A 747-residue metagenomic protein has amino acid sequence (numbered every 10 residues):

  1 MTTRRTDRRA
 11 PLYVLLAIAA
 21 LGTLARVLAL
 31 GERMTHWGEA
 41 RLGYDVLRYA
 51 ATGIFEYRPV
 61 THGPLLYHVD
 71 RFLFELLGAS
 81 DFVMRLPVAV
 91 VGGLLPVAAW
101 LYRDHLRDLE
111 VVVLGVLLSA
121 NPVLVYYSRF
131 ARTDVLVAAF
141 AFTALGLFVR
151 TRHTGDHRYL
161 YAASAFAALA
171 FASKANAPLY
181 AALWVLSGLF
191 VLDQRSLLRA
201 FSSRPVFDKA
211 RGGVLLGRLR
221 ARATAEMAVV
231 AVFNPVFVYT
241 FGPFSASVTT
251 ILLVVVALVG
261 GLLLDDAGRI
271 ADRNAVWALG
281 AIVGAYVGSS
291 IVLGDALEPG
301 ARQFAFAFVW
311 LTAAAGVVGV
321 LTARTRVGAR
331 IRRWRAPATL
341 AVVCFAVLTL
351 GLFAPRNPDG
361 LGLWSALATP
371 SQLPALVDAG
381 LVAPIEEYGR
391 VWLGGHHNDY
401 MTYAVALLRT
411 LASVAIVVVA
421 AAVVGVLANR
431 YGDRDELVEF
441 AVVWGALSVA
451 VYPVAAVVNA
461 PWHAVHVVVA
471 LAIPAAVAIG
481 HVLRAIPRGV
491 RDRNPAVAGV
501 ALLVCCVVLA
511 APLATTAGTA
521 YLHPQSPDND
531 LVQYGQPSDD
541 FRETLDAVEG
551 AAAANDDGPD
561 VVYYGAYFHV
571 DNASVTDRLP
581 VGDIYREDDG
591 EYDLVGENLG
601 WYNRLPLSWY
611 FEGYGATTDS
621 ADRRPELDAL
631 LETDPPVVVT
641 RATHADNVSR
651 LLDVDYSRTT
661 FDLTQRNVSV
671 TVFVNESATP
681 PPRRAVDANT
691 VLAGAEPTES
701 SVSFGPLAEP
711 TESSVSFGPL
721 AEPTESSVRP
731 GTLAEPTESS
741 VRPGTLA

Functional and structural regions predicted by a protein language model:
M1-A275, G280-G362, A383-V490, G518: Membrane-integral, polyisoprenol-dependent glycosyltransferases of the GT-C/oligosaccharyltransferase superfamily
L94, V123-L124, A168, A175-A177 (+4 more regions): Solvent-exposed loop/turn segments at secondary-structure junctions within structured extracellular/periplasmic domains
V342-A346, A551-D557, A629-D634: Flexible, charged surface loops at secondary-structure boundaries
P370, P374-A383: Membrane topogenic/interface segments and analogous intrinsically disordered interaction regions
V482-H523: Signature aromatic-anchored transmembrane alpha helix within multi-pass, membrane-resident enzymes that catalyze glycan
A510-S608: Membrane-proximal, lumen/periplasm-facing interface regions of secretory-pathway glyco- and lipid-modifying enzymes
A566-F568, R578-G600, P606, P625-L707 (+2 more regions): Aromatic/acidic, Gly/Pro-rich catalytic loop(s) in extracytoplasmic/lumenal soluble domains of multi-pass membrane
L605-T617: Short helix-loop-beta junction
